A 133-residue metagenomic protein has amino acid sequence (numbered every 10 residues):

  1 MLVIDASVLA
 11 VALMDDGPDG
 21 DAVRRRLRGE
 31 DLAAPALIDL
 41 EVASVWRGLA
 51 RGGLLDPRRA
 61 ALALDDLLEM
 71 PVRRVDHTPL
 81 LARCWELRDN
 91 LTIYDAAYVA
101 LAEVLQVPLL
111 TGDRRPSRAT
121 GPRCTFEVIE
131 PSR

Functional and structural regions predicted by a protein language model:
M1, P35, V99-R133: Acidic, PIN/NYN-like endoribonuclease modules and their adjacent C-terminal/linker elements
M1-L37, L49-R58, R114, S132-R133: Short, well-structured N-terminal submotif of metal-dependent ribonuclease cores
V11-L13, V45, A119-T120: Residues that scaffold the ATP/ADP-binding catalytic core of kinase and kinase-like folds
G29-A33, L49-G52, L67-M70, L87 (+1 more regions): Alpha-helix C-capping/helix-to-loop hinge sites
A43-P71: Active-site-proximal, substrate-binding regions of enzyme catalytic domains and RNA-binding/basic surfaces
M70-G112: Active-site neighborhoods of divalent-metal-dependent phosphate/nucleic-acid chemistry enzymes
